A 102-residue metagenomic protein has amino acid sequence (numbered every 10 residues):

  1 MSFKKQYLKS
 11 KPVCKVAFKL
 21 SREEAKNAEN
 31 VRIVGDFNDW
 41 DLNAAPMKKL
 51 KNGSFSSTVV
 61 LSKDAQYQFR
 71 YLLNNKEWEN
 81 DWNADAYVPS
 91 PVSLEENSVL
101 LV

Functional and structural regions predicted by a protein language model:
M1-C14: Extracellular ectodomain segments of secreted/surface proteins
C14-D64, N74-V102: Aromatic-rich carbohydrate-binding modules that target alpha-glucans
